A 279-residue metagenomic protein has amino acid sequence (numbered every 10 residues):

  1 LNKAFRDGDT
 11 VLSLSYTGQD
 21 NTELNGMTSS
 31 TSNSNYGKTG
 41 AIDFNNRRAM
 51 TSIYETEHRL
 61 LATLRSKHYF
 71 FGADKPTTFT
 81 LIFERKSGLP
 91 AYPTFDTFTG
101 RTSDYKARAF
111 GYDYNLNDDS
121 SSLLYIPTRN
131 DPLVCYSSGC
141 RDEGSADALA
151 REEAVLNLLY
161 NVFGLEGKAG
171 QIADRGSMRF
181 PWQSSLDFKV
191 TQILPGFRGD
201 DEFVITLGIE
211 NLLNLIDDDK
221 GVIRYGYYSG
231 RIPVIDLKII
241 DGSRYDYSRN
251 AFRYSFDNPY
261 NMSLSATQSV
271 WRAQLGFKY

Functional and structural regions predicted by a protein language model:
L1-Y92, N161-V162: Gram-negative outer-membrane beta-barrel transporters
M27-F44, T94-D104, K220-G230: Flexible, surface-exposed loop regions and adjacent strand-edge segments of Gram-negative outer-membrane beta-barrel
I53-E57, R179-Q183, A266-V270: Transmembrane beta-barrel outer-membrane domains
A62-L64, F188-V190, L275: Membrane-embedded beta-strands of outer-membrane beta-barrel proteins, especially the hydrophobic/small aromatic
F70-A73, L194-D201, L213-D217: Substrate-binding/catalytic groove segments of enzymes that remodel or degrade extracellular structural polymers
T78-F197, V204, S229-S265: Extracytoplasmic gating/loop element in the C-terminal half of outer-membrane beta-barrel translocons and assembly
I209-N211: Gly/Thr-rich phosphate-binding loop signature of adenosyl cofactor/nucleotide-binding cores
Q268-Y279: Outer-membrane beta-barrel "beta-signal"
